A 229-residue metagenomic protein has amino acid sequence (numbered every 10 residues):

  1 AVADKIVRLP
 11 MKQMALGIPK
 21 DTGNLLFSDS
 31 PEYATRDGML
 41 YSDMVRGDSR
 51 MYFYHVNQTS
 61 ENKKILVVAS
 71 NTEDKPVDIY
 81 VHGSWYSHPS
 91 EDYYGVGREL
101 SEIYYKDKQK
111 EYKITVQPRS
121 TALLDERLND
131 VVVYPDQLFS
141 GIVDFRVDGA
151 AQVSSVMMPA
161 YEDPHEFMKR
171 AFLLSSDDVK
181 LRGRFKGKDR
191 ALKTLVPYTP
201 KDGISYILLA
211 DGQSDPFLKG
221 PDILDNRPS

Functional and structural regions predicted by a protein language model:
V2-D43, D178-P228: A eukaryote-biased signal for short, well-structured alpha-helical docking elements
D4-M11, V96-Y134: Intrinsically disordered, low-complexity Pro/Gly/Ser/Thr-rich segments with frequent PxxP/GP/PP motifs and embedded
T35-G38, P76-Y80, S84-K113: Surface-exposed binding patches on compact interaction domains or structured appendages
D43-N62, L124-E126, S229: Short linear interaction motifs
H55-K63, V68-H88, F145-V147: Asparagine-centered strand-capping/turn motif at beta-strand->loop junctions
N129-F172: Terminal connector regions
K169-L181: Long, internal scaffold/assembly segments composed of regular secondary structure
